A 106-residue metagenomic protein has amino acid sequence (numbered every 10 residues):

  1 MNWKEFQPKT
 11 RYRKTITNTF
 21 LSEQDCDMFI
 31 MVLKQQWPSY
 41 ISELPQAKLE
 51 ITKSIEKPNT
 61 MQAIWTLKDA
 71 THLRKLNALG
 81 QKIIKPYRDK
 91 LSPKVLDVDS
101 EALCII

Functional and structural regions predicted by a protein language model:
M1, S100-I106: Catalytic "initiation/cleavage/transfer" segments centered on a nucleophilic residue and adjacent nucleic-acid-engaging
M1-T10: Extended, compositionally biased intrinsically disordered regions at domain boundaries
K9-T19, Q62: Active-site-flanking beta-strand signature of metal-NTP-handling nucleotidyl enzymes and homologous cyclase-like
T17-S22, W65-D69: Short beta-strand-to-loop capping motifs
T19-V32: Short, surface-exposed ligand-recognition loops at beta-strand->loop->(often short) alpha-helix junctions that present
L21, S54, I106: Residue-level recognition of the GNAT/N-acetyltransferase active site
Q35-K48, T66-A102: An amphipathic, aromatic/His-enriched active-site/gating alpha helix that lines ligand/cofactor pockets
T52-P58: A short beta-turn/loop motif at secondary-structure boundaries
